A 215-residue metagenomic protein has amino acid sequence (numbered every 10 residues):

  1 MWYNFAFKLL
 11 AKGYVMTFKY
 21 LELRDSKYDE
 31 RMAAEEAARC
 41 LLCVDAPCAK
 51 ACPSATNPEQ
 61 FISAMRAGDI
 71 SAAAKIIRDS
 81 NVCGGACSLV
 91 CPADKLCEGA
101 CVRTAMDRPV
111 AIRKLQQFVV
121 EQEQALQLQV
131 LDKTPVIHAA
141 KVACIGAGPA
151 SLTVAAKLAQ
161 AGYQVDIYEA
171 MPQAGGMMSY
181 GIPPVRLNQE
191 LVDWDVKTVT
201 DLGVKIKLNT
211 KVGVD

Functional and structural regions predicted by a protein language model:
M1-K141: Ferredoxin-type iron-sulfur electron-transfer modules and their immediate structural context
Y14-S26, A55-A67, I77-R78, A105 (+2 more regions): Beta1-alpha1 glycine-rich phosphate/pyrophosphate-binding loop at the start of Rossmann-like nucleotide-binding domains
A125, V212-D215: Short secondary-structure transition/capping segments
